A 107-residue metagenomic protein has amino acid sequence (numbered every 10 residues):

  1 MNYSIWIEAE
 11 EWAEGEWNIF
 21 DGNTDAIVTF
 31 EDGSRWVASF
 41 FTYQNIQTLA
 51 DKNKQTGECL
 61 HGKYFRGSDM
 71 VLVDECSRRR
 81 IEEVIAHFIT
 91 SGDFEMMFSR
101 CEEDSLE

Functional and structural regions predicted by a protein language model:
M1-F94: Short helix/strand-capping turn motifs
I89-E107: Amphipathic alpha-helical binding modules
